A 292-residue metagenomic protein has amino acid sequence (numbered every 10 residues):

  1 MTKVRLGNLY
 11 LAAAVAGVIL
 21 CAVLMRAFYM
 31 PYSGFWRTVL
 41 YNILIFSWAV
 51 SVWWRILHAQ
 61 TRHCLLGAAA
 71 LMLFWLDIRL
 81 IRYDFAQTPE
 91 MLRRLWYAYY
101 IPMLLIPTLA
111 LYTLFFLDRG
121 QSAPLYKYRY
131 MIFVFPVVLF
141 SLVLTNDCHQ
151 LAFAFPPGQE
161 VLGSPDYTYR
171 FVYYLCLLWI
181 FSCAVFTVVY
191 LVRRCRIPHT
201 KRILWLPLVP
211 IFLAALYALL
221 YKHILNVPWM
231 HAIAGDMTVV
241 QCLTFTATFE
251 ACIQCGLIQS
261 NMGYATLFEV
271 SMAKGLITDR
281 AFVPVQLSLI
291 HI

Functional and structural regions predicted by a protein language model:
T2-Y10, C21-P31, V189-G263: Interfacial "cap-and-anchor" motif at the non-cytosolic start of specific transmembrane alpha-helices
G7-A22, G67-F74, V134-V137, P210-F212: Alpha-helical transmembrane segments
N8-A13, A27-Y41, V143-T187: Extracellular-loop-to-transmembrane junctions of the mid-late helices
C21-M30, I78-P89, V143-P157, Y217-W229: Juxtamembrane "helix-exit" motif on the non-cytosolic side of transmembrane helices
P31-F46, I56-T145, Y174-L177, M237: Individual alpha-helical transmembrane segments in multi-pass integral membrane proteins
W54-L76, Y97, R129-F133, Y167-K222: Alpha-helical transmembrane segments of multi-pass integral membrane proteins
C252-L287: Sensory modules in modular signal-transduction proteins
I290-I292: Conserved small/polar residues in nucleotide/adenosyl-binding loops
